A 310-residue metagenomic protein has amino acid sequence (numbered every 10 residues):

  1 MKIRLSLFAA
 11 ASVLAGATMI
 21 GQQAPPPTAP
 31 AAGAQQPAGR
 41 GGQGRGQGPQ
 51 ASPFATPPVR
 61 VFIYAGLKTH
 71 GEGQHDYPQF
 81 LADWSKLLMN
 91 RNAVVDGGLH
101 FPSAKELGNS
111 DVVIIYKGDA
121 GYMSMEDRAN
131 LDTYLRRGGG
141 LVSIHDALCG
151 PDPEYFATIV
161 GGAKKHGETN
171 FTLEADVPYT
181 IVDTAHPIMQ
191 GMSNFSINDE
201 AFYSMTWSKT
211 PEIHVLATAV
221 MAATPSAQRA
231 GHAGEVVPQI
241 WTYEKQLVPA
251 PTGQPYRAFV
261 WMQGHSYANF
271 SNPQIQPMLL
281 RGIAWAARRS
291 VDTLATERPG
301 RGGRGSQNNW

Functional and structural regions predicted by a protein language model:
M1-L5: Positively charged n-region of N-terminal signal peptides that target proteins for export
S6-T18: Bacterial N-terminal signal peptides
A24, A29, G33-A34, A38 (+6 more regions): Extracellular ligand-binding/catalytic regions of CAZymes and related secreted enzymes and adhesion modules
G46-G48, S52-P53, T169-Q254: Catalytic beta-strand/loop cores that center a nucleophilic Ser/Cys/Thr and support acyl-enzyme chemistry
F62-G150: Helical hinge/lid and interdomain linker segments adjacent to catalytic or ligand-binding clefts that mediate domain
K68-T69, A120, L148-G150, V220-A223 (+2 more regions): Short, solvent-exposed loop/turn segments at secondary-structure junctions
G121-N194: A glycine-rich, often tryptophan-bearing local segment used as a flexible ligand/cofactor-contacting loop or short
G140-V142, H214, R257: Proline-centered loop/turn at the N-terminus of a beta-strand
